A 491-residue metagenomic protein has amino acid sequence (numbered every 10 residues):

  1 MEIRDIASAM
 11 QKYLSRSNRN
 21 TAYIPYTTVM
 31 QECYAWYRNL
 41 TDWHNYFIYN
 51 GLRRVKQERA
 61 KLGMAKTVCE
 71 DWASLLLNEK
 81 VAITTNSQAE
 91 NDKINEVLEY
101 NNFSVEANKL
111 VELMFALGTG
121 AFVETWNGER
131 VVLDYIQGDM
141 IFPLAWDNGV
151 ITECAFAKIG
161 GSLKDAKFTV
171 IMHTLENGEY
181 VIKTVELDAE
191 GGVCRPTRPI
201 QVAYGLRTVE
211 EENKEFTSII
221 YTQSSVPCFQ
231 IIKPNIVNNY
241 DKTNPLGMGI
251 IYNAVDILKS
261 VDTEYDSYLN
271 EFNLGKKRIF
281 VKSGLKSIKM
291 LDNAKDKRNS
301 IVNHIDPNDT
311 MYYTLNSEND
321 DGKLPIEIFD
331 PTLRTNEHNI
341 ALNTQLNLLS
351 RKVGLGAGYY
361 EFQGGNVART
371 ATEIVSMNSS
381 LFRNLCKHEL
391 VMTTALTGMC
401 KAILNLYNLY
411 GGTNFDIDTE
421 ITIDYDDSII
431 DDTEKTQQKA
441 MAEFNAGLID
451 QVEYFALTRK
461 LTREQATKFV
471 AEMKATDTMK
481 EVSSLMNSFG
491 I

Functional and structural regions predicted by a protein language model:
M1-C154, K158-K164: Extended, helix-rich architectural segments
N86, K289-M290, L315-K435, V470-D477: Surface-exposed loop-to-helix/strand elements on domain peripheries
I94, L346, C400, Q451-V452: Generic structural marker for isolated residues within well-ordered, non-membrane alpha-helices of soluble domains
L98, S350, L404-N408, A442-A446 (+1 more regions): Residue-level preference for well-ordered alpha-helical positions
K109-V111, E124-N127, F272-F280, Y359-G365 (+4 more regions): Short coil/turn segments at secondary-structure boundaries
A116, A121-M248: Extended, regular secondary-structure scaffolds
E211-S376: Extended, charged amphipathic alpha-helical segments
M441-I491: Activation/maturation switch segments at domain boundaries
